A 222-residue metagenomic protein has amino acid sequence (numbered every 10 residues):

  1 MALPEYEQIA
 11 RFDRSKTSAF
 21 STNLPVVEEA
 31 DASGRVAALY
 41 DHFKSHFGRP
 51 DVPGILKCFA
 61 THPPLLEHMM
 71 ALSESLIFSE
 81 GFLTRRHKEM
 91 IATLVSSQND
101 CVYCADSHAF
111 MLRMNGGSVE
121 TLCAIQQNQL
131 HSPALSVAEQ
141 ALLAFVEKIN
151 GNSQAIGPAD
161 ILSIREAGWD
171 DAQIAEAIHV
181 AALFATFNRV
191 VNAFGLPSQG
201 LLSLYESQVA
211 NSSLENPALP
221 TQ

Functional and structural regions predicted by a protein language model:
M1-Q222: Hydrophobic alpha-helical segments
